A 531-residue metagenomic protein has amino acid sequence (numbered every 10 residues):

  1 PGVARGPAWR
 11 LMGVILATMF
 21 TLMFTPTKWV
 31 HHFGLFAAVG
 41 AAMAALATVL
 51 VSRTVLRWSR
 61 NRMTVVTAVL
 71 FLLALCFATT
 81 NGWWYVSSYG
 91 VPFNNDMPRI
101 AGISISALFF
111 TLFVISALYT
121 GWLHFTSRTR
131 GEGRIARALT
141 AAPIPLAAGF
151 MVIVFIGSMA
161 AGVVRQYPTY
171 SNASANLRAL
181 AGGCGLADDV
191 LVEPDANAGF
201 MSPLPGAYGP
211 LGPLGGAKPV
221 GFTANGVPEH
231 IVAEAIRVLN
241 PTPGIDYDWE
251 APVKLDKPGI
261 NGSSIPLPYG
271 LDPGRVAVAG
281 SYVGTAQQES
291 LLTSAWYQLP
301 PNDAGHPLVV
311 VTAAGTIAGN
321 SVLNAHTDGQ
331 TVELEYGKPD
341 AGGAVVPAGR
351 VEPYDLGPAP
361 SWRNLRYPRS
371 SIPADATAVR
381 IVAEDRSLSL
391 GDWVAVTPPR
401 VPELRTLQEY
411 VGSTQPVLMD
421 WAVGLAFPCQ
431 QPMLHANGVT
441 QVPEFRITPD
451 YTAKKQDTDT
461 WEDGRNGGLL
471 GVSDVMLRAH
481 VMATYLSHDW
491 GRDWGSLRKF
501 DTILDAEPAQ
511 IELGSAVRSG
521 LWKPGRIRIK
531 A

Functional and structural regions predicted by a protein language model:
P1, R60-T223: Transmembrane helical bundles and short interhelical boundary loops of multi-pass, membrane-embedded
G2-L22, L72, M151: Transmembrane alpha-helix segments characteristic of polytopic inner-membrane glycan-assembly/cell-envelope
W29-V49: Hydrophobic/aromatic-rich transmembrane helices and adjacent perimembrane loops
G270-G305: Short beta-strands within extracellular/lumenal beta-sheet-rich domains
A295-N324: A short beta-strand element within beta-rich, extracytoplasmic domains of secreted/secretory-pathway proteins
P307-V310, N364-S387: Noncatalytic modules at the cell exterior or secretory-pathway interfaces, chiefly beta-strand-rich lectin/adhesion
G343-S370: Extracellular carbohydrate recognition and processing domains and analogous Trp-centered ligand-binding platforms
A383-K454: Exposed low-complexity, polar/acidic, P/S/T/G-rich flexible segments that act as propeptides, protease-susceptible
